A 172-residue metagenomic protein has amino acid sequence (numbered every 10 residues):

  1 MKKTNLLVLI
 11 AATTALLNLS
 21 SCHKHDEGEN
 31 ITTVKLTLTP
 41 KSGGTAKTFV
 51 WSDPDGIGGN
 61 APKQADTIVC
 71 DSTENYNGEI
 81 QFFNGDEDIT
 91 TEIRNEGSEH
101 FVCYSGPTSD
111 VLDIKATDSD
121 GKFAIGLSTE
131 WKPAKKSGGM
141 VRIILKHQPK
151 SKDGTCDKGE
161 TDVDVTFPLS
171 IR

Functional and structural regions predicted by a protein language model:
K2-K3, N60: General secondary-structure edge motif
K3-T4, T14-T39: Bacterial Sec-dependent N-terminal signal peptides
I10-A12: Extracytoplasmic entry segments of secretory-pathway proteins
G28-R172: First exposed extracellular module after export/assembly in secreted or surface-exposed proteins
